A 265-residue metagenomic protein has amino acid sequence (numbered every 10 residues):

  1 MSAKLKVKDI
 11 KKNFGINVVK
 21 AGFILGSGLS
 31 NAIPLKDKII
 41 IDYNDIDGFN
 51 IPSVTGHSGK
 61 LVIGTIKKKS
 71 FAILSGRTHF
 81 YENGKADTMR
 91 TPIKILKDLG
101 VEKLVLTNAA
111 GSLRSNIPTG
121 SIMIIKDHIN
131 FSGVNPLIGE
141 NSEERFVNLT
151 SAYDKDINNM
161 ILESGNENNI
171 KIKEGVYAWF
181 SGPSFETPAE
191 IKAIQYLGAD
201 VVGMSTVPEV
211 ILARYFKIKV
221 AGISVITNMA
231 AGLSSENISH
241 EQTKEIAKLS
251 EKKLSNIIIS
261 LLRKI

Functional and structural regions predicted by a protein language model:
M1-L149: Metabolite-binding pocket within alpha/beta catalytic cores that recognizes anionic/polar moieties
D9, N13, D156, M160-I170 (+1 more regions): Generic non-transmembrane alpha-helical segments
E102, D200, K219: Short acidic/polar active-site loop segments enriched in Thr and Asp
S142-Y153, I191, I246-S255, I259: Polyanion-binding loop/helix "lid" in catalytic or ligand-binding cores
S164-D200: Active-site/ligand-binding-proximal alpha/beta "capping" segment
M204-Q242: Zn-dependent metallopeptidase/amidohydrolase metal-coordination segment
A231-I265: His/Asp/Glu-rich mid-to-C-terminal helical/loop segments that flank catalytic regions of hydrolases
